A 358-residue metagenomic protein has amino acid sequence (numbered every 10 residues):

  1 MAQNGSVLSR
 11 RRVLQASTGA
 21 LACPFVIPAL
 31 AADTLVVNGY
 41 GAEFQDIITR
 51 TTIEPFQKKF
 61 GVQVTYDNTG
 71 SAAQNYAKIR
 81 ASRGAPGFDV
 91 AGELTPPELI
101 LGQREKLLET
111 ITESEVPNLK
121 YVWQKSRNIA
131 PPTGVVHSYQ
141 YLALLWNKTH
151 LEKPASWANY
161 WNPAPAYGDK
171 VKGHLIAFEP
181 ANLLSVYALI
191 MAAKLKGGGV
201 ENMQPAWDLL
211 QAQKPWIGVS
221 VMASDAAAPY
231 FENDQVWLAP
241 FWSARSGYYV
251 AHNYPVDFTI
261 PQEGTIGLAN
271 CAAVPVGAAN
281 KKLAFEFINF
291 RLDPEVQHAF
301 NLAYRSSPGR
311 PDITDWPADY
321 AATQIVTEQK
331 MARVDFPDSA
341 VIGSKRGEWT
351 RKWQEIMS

Functional and structural regions predicted by a protein language model:
A2-L21: N-terminal secretory signal peptides and thylakoid transit peptides that target proteins across membranes
A32-I100: Early extracytoplasmic/lumenal segment of secretory-pathway proteins
A42-T49, A72, G87-F88, E93-G218 (+1 more regions): Extracytoplasmic ligand-binding site segments that recognize negatively charged/polar headgroups
P97-L101, E232, W237-P255: A ligand-binding cleft/hinge motif common to bilobed small-molecule-binding domains
Y139-Q140, D208-Q213, V221, V250-V276: Periplasmic-binding protein-like
A143-H150, M191-K196, L268-K281, I288 (+1 more regions): A bilobed periplasmic-binding-protein/Venus flytrap-type ligand-binding module shared by bacterial periplasmic
P275-V334: Mature extracytoplasmic/periplasmic domains
P317-S358: Extracellular/periplasmic bilobal clamshell ligand-binding domains
